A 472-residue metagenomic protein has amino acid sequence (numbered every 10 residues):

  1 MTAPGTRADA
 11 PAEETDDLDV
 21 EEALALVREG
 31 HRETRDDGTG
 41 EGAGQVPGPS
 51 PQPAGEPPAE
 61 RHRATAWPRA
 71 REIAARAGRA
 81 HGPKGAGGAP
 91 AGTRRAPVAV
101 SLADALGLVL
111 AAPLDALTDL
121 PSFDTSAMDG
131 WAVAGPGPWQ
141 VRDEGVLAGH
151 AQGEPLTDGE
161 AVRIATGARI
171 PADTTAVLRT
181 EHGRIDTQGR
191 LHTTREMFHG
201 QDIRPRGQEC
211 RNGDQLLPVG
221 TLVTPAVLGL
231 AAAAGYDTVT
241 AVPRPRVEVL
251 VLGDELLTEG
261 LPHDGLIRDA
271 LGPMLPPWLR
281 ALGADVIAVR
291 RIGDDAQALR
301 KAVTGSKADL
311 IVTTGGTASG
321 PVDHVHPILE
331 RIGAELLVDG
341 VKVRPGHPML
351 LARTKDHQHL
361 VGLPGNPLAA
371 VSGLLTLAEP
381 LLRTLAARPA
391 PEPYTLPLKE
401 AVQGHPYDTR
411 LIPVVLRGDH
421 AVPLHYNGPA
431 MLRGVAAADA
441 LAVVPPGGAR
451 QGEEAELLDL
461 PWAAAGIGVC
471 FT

Functional and structural regions predicted by a protein language model:
T2-D237: Phosphate-interaction motifs
G30, A74-H81, A234-D237, L256 (+8 more regions): Change "in soluble alpha/beta enzymes" to "in soluble alpha/beta proteins
A64, P68, T93-R94, V98 (+2 more regions): Flexible glycine/proline-rich
D124-S126, A151-T157, I170-P171, R184-D186 (+12 more regions): Solvent-exposed alpha-helices and their adjacent loops that cap or buttress functional pockets in soluble metabolic
R163-A165, T194, P218, V249-L252 (+3 more regions): Short beta-strand segments
T166, L252-G253, L310-I328, E335 (+1 more regions): Glycine-rich beta-strand-to-loop/alpha-helix junction loops that act as flexible
D202-T313, A318: Phosphate-binding glycine-rich loops and their immediate beta-loop-alpha structural context
